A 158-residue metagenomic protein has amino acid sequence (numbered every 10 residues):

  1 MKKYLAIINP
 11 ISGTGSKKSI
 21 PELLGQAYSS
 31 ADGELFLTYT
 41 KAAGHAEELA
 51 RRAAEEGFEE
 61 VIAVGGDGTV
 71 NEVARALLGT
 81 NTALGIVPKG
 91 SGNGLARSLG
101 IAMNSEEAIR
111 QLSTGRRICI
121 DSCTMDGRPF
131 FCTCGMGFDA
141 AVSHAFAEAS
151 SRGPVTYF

Functional and structural regions predicted by a protein language model:
M1-V61: ATP/NTP phosphate-donor binding region
N9, A46, D67, C123 (+1 more regions): A residue-level signal for conserved active-site and pocket-lining positions in enzyme catalytic cores
P10, V64-G66, V87-K89: Glycine-rich beta-strand-to-loop/alpha-helix junction loops that act as flexible
K17, E72-A74, A96-R97, A141: Short glycine-/acidic-enriched loop or helix-start segments at secondary-structure transitions that form or flank
F36-Y39, A63, G85, C132: Active-site-adjacent beta-strand anchor residues
V64, N71, S113: Structural signature of FAD isoalloxazine-binding scaffolds in flavoprotein oxidoreductases
T69-T82: Short Gly/Thr/Asp-enriched flexible loops that form oxyanion-binding sites at enzyme active sites
G79-A83, V87-F158: Catalytic core of DAGKc-family lipid kinases
